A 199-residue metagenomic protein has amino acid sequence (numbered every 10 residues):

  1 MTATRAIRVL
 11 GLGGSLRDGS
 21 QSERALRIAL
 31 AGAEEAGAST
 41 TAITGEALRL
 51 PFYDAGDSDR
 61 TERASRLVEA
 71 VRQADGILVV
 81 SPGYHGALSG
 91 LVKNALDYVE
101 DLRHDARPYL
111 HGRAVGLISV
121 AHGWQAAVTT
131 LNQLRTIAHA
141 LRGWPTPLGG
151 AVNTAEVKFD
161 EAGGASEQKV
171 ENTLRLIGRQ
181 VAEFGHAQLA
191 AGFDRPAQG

Functional and structural regions predicted by a protein language model:
T2-A38: N-terminal beta1-alpha1 ligand-phosphate binding loop
T2-L10, G14, W144-G199: Glycine-rich phosphate/pyrophosphate-binding loop and the adjoining helix
L16-R17, A47, H122: Short, glycine/serine-rich, charged loops/turns that create anion-binding and catalytic segments at active sites
A31-A38, H104, H139, G143 (+1 more regions): Generic secondary-structure signature for well-ordered alpha-helical cores
G37-F52, W144-N153: Short beta-strand elements in bilobed, periplasmic/extracellular small-molecule ligand-binding domains
G45-E62, K158-A162: N-terminal beta-loop-helix "entrance" segment that forms/cooperates in small-molecule cofactor or anionic ligand
R60-L141: Helix-loop-strand module that forms the ligand-binding subsite of alpha/beta enzymes
